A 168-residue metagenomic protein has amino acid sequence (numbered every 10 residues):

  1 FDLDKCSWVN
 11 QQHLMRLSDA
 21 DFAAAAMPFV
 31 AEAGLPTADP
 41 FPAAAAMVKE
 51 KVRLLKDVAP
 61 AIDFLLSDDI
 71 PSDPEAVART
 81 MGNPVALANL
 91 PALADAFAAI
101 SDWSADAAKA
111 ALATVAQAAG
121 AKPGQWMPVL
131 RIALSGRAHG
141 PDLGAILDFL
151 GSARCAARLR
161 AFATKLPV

Functional and structural regions predicted by a protein language model:
F1-E32, A113, F149, A153-V168: Non-catalytic terminal extensions that flank enzyme cores
F1-Q12, K49-D57, A121, I132-R137: Core structural elements
D2, P71-E75, D142: Poly-acidic low-complexity segments
L3-S7, A20, P42, A46 (+3 more regions): Non-catalytic, well-ordered alpha-helical scaffold segments
Q11-L14, V52, I62, G140 (+1 more regions): Generic secondary-structure boundary/loop-capping signal
D19-A119: Small-residue-rich helix-loop
D106-V168: Charged substrate- and nucleic-acid-binding regions of tRNA-handling and nucleotidyl-transfer enzymes, centered on
